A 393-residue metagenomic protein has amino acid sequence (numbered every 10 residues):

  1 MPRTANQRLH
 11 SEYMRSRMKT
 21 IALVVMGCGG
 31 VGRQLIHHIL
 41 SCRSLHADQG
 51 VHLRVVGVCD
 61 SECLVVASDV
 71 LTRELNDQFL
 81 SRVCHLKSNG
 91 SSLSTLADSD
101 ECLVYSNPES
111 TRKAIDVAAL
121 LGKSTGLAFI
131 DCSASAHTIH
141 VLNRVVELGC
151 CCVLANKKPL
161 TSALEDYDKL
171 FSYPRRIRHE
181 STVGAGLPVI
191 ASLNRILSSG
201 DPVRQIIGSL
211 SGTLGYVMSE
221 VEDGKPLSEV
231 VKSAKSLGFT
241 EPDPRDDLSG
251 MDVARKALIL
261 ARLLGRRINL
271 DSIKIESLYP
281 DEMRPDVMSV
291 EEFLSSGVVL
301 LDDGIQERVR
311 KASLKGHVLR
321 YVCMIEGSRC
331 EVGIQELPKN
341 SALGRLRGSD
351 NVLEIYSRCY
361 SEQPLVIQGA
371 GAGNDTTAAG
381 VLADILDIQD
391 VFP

Functional and structural regions predicted by a protein language model:
P2-R3, H10-E147: N-terminal glycine-/serine-/threonine-rich beta1-alpha1-beta2 phosphate-ribose binding loop of Rossmann-like
Y13-V25, G29-G30, L35-R43, Q49 (+4 more regions): NAD(P)-dependent dehydrogenase/reductase Rossmann-like domain
V51, T125, Y173-I177, D201: A short helix-to-beta-strand connector/capping loop
V65, P159-A163, Y167-D168, V183-P188 (+1 more regions): Short gly/pro/ser/thr-enriched loop/turn and capping motifs at secondary-structure boundaries
F129-D131, V153-A155, R178-E180: Short catalytic-loop micro-motif centered on adjacent basic/acidic residues
A136-R144, K157-H179, S192: Rossmann-fold NAD(P)-binding glycine/threonine-rich loop
G149-C151, G212: Glycine-enriched alpha-helix->loop->beta-strand junction motifs that scaffold or abut catalytic
C151, K158, R176, T240 (+1 more regions): Residue-level detector of anion-binding/catalytic polar loops
